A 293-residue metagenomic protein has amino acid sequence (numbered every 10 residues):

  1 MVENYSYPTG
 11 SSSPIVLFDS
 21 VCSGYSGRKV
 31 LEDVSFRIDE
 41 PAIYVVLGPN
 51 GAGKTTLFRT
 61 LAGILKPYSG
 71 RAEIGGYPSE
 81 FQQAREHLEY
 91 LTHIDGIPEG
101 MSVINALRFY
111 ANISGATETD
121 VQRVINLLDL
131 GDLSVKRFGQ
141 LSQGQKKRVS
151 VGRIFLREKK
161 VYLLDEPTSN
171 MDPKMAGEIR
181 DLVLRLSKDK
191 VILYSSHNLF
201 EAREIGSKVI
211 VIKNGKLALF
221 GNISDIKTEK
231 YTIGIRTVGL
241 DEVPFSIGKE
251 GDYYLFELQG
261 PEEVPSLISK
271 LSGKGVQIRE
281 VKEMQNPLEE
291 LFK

Functional and structural regions predicted by a protein language model:
V2-F18, C22-D33: A short, flexible loop at the N-terminus of ABC-type nucleotide-binding domains that lies
V2-P8, R123, N222-S224: Short, flexible cytosolic linker that couples an ABC transmembrane/permease module to its adjacent nucleotide-binding
S11, S102, G144, I226-T228 (+1 more regions): Short coil/turn motifs at beta-sheet boundaries
S23-Y194, L199-S207: ABC transporter nucleotide-binding domains
V103, V121, I223, Q285-L288: Structural motif detector for alpha-helix initiation sites
R180-L258: ABC transporter nucleotide-binding domain
Y231-K293: Short, charged/small-residue-rich alpha-helical element at the C-terminal edge of ABC transporter nucleotide-binding
